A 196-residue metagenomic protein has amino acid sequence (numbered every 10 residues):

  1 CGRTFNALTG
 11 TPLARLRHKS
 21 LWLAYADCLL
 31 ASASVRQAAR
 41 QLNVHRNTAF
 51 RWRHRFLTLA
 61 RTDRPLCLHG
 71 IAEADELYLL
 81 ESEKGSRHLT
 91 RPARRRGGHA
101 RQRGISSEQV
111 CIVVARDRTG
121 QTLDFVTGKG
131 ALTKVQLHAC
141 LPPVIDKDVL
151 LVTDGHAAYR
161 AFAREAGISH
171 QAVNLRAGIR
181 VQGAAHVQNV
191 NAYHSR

Functional and structural regions predicted by a protein language model:
C1-R196: Residue-level recognition of single "structural anchor" positions that define or cap local secondary structure
